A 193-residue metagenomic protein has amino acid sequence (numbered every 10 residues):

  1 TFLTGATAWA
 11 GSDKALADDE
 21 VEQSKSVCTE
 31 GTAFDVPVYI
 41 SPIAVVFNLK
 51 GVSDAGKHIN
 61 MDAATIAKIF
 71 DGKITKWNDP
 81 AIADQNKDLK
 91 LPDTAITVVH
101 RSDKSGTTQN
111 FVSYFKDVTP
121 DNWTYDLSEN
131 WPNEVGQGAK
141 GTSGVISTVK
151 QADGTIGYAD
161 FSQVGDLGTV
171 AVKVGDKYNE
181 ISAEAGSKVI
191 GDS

Functional and structural regions predicted by a protein language model:
T1-A83, I146-T148, A159-G165: N-terminal segment of the mature folded domain
T7-A8, T94-I96, D153-I156: Loop/turn elements at helix/coil->beta-strand transitions in domains of secreted/extracellular proteins
K14-L16, K25-S26, V38, W123-S193: Flexible, solvent-exposed loop/hinge segments that line or gate ligand/substrate-binding clefts
S24, G51, N60, I74 (+3 more regions): Surface-exposed beta-strand edges and their flanking turn/coil or helix-capping segments
I40-V45, G51, A95-I96, Y178-E180 (+1 more regions): Small-molecule pocket liners
P42-V46, D54-S143: Extracytoplasmic ligand-binding site segments that recognize negatively charged/polar headgroups
N48, R101-S102, F161, V172: Structured loops at beta-to-helix junctions and adjacent beta-edge loops in soluble globular domains
G51, K104, D117, T155 (+1 more regions): Short loop/turn segments at secondary-structure transitions that flank enzyme active sites
